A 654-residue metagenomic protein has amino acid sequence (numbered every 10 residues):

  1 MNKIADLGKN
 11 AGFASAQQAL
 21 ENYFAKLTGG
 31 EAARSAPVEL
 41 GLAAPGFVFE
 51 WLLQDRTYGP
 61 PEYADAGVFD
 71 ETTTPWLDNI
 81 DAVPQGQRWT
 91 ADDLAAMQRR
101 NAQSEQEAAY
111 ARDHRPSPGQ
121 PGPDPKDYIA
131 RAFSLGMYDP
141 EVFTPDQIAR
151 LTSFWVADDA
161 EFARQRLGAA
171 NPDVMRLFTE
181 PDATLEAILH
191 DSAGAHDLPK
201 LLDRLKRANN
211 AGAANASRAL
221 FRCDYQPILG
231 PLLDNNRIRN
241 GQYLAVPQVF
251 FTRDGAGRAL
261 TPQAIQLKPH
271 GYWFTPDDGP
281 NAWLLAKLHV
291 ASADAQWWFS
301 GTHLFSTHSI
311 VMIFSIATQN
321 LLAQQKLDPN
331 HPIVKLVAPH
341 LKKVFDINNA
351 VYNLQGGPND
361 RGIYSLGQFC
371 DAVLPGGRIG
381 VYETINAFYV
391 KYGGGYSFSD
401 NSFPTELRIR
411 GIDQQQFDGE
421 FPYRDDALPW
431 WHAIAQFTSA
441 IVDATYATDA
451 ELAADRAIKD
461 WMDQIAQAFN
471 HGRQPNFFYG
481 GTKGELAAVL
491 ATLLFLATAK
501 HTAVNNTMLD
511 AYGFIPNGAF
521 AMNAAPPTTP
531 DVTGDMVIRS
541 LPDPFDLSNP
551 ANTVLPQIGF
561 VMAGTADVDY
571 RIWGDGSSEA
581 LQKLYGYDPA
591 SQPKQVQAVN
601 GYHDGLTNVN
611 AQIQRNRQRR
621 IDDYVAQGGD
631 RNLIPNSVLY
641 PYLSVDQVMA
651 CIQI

Functional and structural regions predicted by a protein language model:
N2-I654: Long, compositionally biased charged/polar stretches
